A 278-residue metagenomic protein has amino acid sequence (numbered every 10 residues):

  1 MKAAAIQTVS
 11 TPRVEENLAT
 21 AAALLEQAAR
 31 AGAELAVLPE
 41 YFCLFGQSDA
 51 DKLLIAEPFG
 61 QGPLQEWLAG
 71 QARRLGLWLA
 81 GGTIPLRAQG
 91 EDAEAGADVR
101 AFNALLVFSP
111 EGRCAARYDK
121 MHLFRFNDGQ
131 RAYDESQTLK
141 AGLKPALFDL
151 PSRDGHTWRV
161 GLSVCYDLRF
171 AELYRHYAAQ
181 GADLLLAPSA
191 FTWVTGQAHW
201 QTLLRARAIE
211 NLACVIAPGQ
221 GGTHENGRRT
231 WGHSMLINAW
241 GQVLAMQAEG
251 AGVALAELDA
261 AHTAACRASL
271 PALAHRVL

Functional and structural regions predicted by a protein language model:
M1-P12, V37, A104, R117 (+2 more regions): Active-site-proximal beta-strand elements of phosphoester/diester hydrolases
V14, A23-E111, R117-D119, T192-A213: Cys-nucleophile CN-hydrolase/nitrilase-fold catalytic domain and related Cys-dependent amidase chemistry that acts on
E16-L25, R169-R175: Short, acidic/polar
A50, L106, R117-F124, M235 (+1 more regions): Short beta->alpha transition motifs characteristic of CBS
F59-A80, C165-V253: CN hydrolase (nitrilase-like) catalytic-core segments centered on the catalytic cysteine and neighboring Lys/Glu
G81-T83, N103-V107, A146-F148, S234-L236 (+1 more regions): Short beta-strand scaffold segments in enzyme catalytic cores
G90-Q180, V194-T202, A265-A272: Active-site catalytic loop in hydrolytic enzyme cores
L255-L278: Short, basic/aromatic-enriched C-terminal tail that caps enzymatic domains
